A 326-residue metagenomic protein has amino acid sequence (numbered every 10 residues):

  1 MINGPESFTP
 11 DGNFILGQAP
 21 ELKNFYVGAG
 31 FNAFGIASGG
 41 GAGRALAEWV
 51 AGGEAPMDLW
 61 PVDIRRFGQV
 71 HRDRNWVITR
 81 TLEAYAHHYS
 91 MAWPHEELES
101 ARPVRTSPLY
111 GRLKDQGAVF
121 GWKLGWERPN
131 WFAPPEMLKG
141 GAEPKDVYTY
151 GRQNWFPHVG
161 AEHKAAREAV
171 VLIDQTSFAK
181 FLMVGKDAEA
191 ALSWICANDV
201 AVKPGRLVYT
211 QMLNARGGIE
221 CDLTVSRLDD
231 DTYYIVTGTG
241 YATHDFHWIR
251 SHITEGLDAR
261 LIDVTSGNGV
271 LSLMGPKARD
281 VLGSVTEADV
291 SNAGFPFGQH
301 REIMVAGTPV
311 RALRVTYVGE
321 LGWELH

Functional and structural regions predicted by a protein language model:
M1-R105: C-terminal catalytic lobe of FAD-dependent flavoproteins
M57, I64-H326: Glycine/proline-enriched, intrinsically flexible loops and inter-domain linkers
